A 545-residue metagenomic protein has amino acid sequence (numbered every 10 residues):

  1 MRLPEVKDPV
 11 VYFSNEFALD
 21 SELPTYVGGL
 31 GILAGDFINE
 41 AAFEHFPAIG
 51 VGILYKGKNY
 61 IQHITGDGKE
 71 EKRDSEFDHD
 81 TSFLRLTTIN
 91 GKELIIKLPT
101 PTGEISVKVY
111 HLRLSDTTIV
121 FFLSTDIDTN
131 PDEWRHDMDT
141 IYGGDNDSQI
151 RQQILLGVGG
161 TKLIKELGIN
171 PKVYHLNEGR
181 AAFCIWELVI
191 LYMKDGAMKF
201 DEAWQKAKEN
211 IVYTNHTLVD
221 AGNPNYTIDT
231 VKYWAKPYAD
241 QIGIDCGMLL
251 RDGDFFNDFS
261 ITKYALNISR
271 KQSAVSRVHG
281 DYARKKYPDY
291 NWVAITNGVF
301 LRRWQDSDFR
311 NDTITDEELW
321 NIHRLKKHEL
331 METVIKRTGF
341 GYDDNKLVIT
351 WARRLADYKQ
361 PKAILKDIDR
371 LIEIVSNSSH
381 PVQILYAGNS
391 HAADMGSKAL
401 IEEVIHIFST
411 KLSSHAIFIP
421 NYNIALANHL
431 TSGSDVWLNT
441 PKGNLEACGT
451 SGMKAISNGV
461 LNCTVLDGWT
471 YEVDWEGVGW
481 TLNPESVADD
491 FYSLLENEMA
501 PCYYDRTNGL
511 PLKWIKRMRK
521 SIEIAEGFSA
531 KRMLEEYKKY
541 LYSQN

Functional and structural regions predicted by a protein language model:
M1-N545: Catalytic cores of carbohydrate-active enzymes across secretory and cytosolic contexts
